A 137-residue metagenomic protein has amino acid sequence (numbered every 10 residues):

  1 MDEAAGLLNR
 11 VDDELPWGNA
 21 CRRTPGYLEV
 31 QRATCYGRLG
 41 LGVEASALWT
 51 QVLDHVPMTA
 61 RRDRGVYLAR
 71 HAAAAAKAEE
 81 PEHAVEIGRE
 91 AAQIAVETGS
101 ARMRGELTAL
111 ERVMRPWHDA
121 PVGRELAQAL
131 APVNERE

Functional and structural regions predicted by a protein language model:
M1-E137: Conserved binding/catalytic microenvironments
